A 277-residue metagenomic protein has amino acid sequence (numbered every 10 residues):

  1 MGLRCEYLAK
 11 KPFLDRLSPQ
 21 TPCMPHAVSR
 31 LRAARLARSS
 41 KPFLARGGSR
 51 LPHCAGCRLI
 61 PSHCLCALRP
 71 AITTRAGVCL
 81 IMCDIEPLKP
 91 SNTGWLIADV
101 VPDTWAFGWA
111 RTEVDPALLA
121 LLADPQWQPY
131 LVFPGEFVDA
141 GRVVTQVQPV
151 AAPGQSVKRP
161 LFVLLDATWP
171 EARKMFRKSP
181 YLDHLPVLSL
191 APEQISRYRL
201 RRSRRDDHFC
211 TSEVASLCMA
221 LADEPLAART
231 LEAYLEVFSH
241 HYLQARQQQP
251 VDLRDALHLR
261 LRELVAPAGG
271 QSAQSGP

Functional and structural regions predicted by a protein language model:
L31-G47: Short Cys/His-rich Zn2+-coordinating modules
R50, I60, T74: Short metal-coordination and nucleic-acid-contact micro-motifs, chiefly zinc-binding Cys/His arrays
C54-C57: Short cysteine-rich clusters marking metal-coordination/redox-active sites
S62-L68: Short Cys/His-rich "knuckle" micro-motifs
P102-R173, R177: S-adenosyl-L-methionine/SAH cofactor-binding core of RNA-modifying enzymes
L161, W169-P277: C-terminal folded domains that constitute the principal catalytic or ligand-binding module of multi-domain proteins
